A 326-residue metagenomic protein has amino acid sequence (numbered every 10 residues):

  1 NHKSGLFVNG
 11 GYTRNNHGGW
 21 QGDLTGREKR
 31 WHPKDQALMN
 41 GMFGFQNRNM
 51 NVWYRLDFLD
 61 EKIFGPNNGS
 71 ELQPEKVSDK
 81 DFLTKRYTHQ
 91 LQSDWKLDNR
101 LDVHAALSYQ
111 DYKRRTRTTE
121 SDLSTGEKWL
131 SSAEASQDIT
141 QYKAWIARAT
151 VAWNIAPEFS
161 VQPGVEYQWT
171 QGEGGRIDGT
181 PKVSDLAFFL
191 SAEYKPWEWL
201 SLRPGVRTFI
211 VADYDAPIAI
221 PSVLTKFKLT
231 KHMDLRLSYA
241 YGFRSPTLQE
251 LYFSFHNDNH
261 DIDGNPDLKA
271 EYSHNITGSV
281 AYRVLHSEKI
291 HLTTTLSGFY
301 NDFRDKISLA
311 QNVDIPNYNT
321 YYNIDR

Functional and structural regions predicted by a protein language model:
N1, G41-F45, L91-W95, A147-W153 (+3 more regions): Residues on the lipid-exposed face of transmembrane beta-strands in outer-membrane beta-barrel proteins
K3-L6, N49-Y54, K62, N99-V103 (+4 more regions): Repeated loop/turn-to-beta-strand initiation elements of outer-membrane beta-barrel proteins
K3-W20, L59-P66, L107, D111 (+5 more regions): Surface-exposed extracellular loop regions of Gram-negative outer-membrane beta-barrel proteins
V8-G10, G41-F43, Y54-L56, A105-L107 (+7 more regions): Membrane-embedded beta-strand positions of outer-membrane beta-barrel proteins
N15-V103, D111-K143: Flexible loop and strand-edge segments within Gram-negative outer membrane beta-barrel domains
Q21-R27, E71-V77, R86-T88, E127-A135 (+4 more regions): Extracytoplasmic loops and strand-loop junctions of Gram-negative outer membrane beta-barrel proteins
P33-A37, L83-Y87, Q141-W145, T180-L186 (+2 more regions): Residues that define the transmembrane beta-barrel architecture of outer-membrane proteins
V77-Q92, K96, T140, Y214-D215 (+5 more regions): Outer-membrane beta-barrel signature, preferentially recognizing the C-terminal barrel domain of Gram-negative
